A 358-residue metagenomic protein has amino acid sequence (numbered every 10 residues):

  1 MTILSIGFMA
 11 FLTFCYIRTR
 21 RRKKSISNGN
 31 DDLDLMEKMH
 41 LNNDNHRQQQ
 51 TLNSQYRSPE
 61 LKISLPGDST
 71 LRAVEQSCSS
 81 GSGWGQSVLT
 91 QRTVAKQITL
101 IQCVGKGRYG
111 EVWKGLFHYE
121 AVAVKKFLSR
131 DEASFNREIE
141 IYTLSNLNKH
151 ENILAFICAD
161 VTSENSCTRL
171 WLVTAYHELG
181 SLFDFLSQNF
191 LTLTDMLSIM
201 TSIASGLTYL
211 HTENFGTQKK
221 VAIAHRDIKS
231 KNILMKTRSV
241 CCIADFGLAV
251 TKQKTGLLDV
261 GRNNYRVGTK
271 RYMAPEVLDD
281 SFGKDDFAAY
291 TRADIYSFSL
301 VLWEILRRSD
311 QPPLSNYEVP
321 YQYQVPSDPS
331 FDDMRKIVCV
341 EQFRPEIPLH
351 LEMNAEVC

Functional and structural regions predicted by a protein language model:
I101-R108, V112: Protein kinase glycine-rich loop
G110-S129: Glycine-rich ATP phosphate-binding loop
K126-K149, E164: Conserved N-lobe beta3->alphaC-helix segment of eukaryotic protein kinase catalytic domains
A155-L170: Short beta-strand micro-motifs within the conserved protein kinase catalytic domain, predominantly in the N-lobe
H177-S187: Structural motif in protein kinase domains
H211-K236: Catalytic-loop of the protein kinase fold
K231-Y272, G283: Activation segment/activation loop of eukaryotic-type protein kinase catalytic domains
L278-I347: Conserved C-lobe activation region of Hanks-type protein kinase-like domains
